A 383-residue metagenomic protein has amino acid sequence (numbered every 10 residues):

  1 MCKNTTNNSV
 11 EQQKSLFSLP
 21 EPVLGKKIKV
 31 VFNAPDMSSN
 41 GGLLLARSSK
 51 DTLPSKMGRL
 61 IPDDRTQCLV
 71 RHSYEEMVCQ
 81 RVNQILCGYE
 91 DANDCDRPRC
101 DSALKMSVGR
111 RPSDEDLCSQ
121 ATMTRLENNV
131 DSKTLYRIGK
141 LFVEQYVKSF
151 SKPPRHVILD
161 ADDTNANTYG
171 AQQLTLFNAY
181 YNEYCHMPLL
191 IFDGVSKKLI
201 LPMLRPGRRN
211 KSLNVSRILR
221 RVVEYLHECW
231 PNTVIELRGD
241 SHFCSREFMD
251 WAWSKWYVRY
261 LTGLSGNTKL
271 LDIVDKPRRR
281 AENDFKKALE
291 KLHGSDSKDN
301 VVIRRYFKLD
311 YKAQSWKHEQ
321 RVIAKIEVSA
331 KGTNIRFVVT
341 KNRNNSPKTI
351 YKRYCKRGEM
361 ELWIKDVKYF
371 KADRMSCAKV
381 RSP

Functional and structural regions predicted by a protein language model:
M1-N210, N214-C229, S254: Dynamic "connector" segments at or just before major functional cores
C2-N4, S9-K26, R259-V367: An anionic, glycine-rich sequence signature occurring as long contiguous blocks
F32-S39, Q67-S73, I85, S212 (+7 more regions): Hydrophobic alpha-helical scaffolding
S49, C95, T349-R381: Short amphipathic alpha-helical "interface-anchor" segments enriched in bulky aromatics
I158, E236, R259: Hydrophobic "anchor" residues on beta-strands that sit immediately upstream of conserved functional sites
D162, T233-F243: Acidic/histidine-rich, metal-coordinating catalytic segments
G170, S245-D250, L271-D275: A short acidic (Asp/Glu
M249-V258: Short, surface-exposed basic-aromatic patches at helix termini and helix-loop junctions that form
